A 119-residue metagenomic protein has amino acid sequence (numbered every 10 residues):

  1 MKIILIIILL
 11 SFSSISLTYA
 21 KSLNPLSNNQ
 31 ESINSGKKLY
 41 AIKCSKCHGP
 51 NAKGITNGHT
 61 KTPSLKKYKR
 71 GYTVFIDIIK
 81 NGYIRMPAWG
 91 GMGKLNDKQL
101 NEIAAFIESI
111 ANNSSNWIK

Functional and structural regions predicted by a protein language model:
I4-F12: Sec-dependent N-terminal signal peptides
S14, K38-A41, K80: Processing junctions and N-termini across compartments
L17-L39, I55: Electrostatic cytochrome c docking/interface patches
I33, L39, S109-W117: Short sequence/structural segments immediately N-terminal
N34-A41, Y72-T73, K94: Sequence context surrounding c-type heme c attachment/ligation sites in exported
G36, Y40-P50, I103, I107: The canonical Cys-X-X-Cys-His
N51, N57-H59: Conserved catalytic-core motifs of eukaryotic protein kinase domains, centered on the activation segment
T60-S114: Extracytoplasmic electron-transfer domains, predominantly the class I c-type cytochrome c fold
